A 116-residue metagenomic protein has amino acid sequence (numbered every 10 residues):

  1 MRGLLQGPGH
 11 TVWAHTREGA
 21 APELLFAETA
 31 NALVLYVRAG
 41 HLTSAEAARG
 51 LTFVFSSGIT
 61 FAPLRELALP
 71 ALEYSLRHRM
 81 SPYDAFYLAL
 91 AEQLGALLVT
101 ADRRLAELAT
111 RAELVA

Functional and structural regions predicted by a protein language model:
M1-L25, Y36-R49: Short, well-structured N-terminal submotif of metal-dependent ribonuclease cores
G3, E28, P70, E107-L108: Phosphate- and divalent-cation-binding pockets in alpha/beta enzyme and binding domains that engage nucleotide-derived
P22, F26, L88-A116: Acidic, PIN/NYN-like endoribonuclease modules and their adjacent C-terminal/linker elements
E23, H41-A48, R65, A85 (+1 more regions): Non-catalytic, surface-exposed connector residues within folded enzymatic/regulatory domains
E28-L33, G50-V54, P70: A general alpha-helix detector
N31-R38, E92-Q93: Short glycine/serine- and small hydrophobic-enriched flexible loop segments
H41-L42, M80, L114: Helix N-cap/coil-helix junction residues
G58-L97, A101: Active-site neighborhoods of divalent-metal-dependent phosphate/nucleic-acid chemistry enzymes
